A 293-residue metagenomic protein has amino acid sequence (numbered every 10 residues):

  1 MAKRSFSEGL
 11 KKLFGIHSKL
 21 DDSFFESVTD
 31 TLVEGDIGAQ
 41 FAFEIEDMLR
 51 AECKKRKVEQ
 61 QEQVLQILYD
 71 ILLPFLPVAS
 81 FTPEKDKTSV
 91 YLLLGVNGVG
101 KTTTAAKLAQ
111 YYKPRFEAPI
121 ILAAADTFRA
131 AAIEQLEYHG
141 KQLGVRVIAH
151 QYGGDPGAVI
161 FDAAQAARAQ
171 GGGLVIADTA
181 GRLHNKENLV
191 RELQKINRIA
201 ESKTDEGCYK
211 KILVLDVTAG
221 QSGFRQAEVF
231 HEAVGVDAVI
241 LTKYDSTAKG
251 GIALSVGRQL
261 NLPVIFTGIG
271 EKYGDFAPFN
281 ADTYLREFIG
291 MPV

Functional and structural regions predicted by a protein language model:
K3-A125, A132-R168, G172-A177: Primarily NTPase-proximal linker/entry elements flanking Walker-type ATP/GTP-binding cores
D36, D126, D178, D216 (+1 more regions): Acidic active-site catalytic centers that drive phospho-/nucleotidyl reactions and related ester hydrolyses
A39-F41, R129, D245, Y273: Short hydrophobic/aromatic residue motifs in ordered secondary structure
K101-A106, A130-A132, S222-F224, A248-G251: Short glycine/serine/threonine-rich phosphate/pyrophosphate-binding segments that cradle anionic phosphate groups
P156-Q170, H184-V293: Conserved catalytic-core segment of NTP-binding enzymes
A180-R182: Short glycine-rich anion-binding loops that position phosphate/pyrophosphate groups of nucleotides and phosphorylated
